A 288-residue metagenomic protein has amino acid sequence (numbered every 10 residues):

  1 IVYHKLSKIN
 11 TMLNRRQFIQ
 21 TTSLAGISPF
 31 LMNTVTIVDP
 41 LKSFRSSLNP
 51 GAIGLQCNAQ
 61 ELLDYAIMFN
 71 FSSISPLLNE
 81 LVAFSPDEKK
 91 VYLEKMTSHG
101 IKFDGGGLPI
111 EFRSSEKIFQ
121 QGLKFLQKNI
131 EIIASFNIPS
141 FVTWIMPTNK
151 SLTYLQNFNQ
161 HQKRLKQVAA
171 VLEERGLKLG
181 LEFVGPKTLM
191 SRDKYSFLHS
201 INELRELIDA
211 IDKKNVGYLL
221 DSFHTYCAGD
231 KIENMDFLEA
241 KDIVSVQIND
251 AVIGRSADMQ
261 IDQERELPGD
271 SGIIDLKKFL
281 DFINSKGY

Functional and structural regions predicted by a protein language model:
I1-L13: N-terminal secretory signal peptides
M12-S140, Q156-K166, E173, G180 (+8 more regions): N-terminal pre-domain/capping segments
G54, E80-V82, P109-F112, P147-N149 (+3 more regions): Feature marks short, surface-exposed loop/turn motifs that line or immediately flank catalytic pockets and channel
L62-L63, V82, K117, L152 (+2 more regions): Gly/Pro-rich active-site loop or hairpin
G100, I145, F183-G185, D250-V252 (+1 more regions): Short, small-residue-rich loop/turn micro-motifs
F103-G105, G185, M259: Short, basic/glycine-rich phosphate-binding loops at helix/coil junctions that contact nucleotide phosphates
S135-Y154, K178-M190: Active-site groove signature of glycoside hydrolases
E173-K213, C227: Basic- and aromatic-lined ligand-binding clefts that recognize polyanionic substrates
